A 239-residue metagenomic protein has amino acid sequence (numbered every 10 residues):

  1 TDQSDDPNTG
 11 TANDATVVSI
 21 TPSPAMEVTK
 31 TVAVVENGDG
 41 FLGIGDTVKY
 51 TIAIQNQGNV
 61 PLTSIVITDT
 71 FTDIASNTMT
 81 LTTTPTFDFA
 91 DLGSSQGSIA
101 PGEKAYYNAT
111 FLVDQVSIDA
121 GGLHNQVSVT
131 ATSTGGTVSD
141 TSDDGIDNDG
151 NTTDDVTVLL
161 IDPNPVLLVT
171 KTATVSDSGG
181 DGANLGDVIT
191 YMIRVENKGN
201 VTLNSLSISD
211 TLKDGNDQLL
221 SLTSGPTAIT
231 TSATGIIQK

Functional and structural regions predicted by a protein language model:
T1-K239: Exported/extracytosolic protein signature
